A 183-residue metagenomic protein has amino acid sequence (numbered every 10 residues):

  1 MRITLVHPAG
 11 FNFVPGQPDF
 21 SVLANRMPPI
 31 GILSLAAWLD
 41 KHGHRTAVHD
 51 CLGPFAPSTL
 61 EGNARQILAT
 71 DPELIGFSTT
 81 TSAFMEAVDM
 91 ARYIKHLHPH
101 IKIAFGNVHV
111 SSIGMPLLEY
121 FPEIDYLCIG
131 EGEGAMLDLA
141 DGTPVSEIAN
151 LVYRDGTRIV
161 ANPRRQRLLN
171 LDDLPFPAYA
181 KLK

Functional and structural regions predicted by a protein language model:
M1-I3, A9-F20, R154-K183: N-terminal [4Fe-4S]-dependent radical SAM core
V6-H7, S78: Short beta-strand segments
G16-I32: Glycine- and acidic-residue-enriched helix-capping/strand-helix junction motifs
G31, L35-N170: Glycine-rich beta-alpha loop elements in corrinoid/cobalamin-binding modules across cobalamin-dependent enzymes
